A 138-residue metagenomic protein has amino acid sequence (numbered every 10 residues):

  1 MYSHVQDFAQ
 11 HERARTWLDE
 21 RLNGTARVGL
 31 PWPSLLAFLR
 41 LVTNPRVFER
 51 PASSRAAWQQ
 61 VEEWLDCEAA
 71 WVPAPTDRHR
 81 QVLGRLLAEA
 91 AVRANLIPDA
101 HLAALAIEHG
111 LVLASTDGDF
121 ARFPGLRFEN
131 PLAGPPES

Functional and structural regions predicted by a protein language model:
M1-L30, P45-Q59, E137: Short, well-structured N-terminal submotif of metal-dependent ribonuclease cores
E12, P51, A69-A114: Active-site neighborhoods of divalent-metal-dependent phosphate/nucleic-acid chemistry enzymes
E20-R21, W64, L86, P135: Hydrophobic helix-cap positions at the C-terminus of alpha-helices in RecA-like/P-loop ATPase nucleotide-binding cores
R27, A69-W71, R127: Conserved beta-strand segments of alpha/beta enzyme cores
G29-P33, S115: Short beta-strand segments at enzyme active-site cores
P45-F48, A90-A91, N130-G134: Short, hinge-like loop/turn segments at secondary-structure boundaries
A103-S138: Acidic, PIN/NYN-like endoribonuclease modules and their adjacent C-terminal/linker elements
